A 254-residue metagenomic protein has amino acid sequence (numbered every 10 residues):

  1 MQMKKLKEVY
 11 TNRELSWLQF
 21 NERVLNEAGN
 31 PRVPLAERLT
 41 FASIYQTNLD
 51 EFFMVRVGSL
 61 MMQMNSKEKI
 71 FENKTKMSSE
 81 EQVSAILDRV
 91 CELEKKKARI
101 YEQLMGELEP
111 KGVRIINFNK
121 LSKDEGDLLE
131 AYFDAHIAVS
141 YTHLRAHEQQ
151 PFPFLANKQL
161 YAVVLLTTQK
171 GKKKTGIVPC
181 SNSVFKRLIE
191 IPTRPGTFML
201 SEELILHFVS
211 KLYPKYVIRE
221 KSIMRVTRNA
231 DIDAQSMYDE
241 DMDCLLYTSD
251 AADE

Functional and structural regions predicted by a protein language model:
Q2-T11: Charged, compositionally biased N-terminal leader segments and the immediate start of the first structured element
Y10-Q46: N-terminal-proximal low-complexity accessory segments that begin disordered and transition into the first
R13, F133-R145, P151-A234: His/Asp/Glu-rich acidic catalytic environments and adjacent acidic regulatory segments
V24, F41, T142-Q149, Y247-E254: Conserved small/polar residues in nucleotide/adenosyl-binding loops
G29-R32, A42-F118: Extended, charge-enriched "interface" segments that sit outside catalytic cores
F118, G126-L128: Aromatic-residue-lined binding/catalytic grooves and analogous aromatic/hydrophobic interfacial grooves in multimeric
